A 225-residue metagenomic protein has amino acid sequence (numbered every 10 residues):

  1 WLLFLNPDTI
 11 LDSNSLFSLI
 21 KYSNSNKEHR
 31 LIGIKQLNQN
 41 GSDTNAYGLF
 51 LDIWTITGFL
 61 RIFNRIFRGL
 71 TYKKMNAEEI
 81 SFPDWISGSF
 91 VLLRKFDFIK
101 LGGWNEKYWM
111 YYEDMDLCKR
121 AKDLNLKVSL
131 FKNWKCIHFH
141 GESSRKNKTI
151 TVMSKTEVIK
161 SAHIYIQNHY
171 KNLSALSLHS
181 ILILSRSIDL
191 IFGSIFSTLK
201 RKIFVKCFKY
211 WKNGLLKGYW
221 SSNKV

Functional and structural regions predicted by a protein language model:
L2: Short aromatic/hydrophobic "clamp" motif used to bind/position activated sugar donors
N6-I10: The conserved acidic donor/metal-binding loop of glycosyltransferases
S13-A46: Conserved donor NDP-sugar-binding/catalytic core segment of glycosyltransferases
L51-D84: Short, flexible, basic/aromatic active-site loop/helix in glycosyltransferases
D84-K135: A short, conserved alpha-helix in the catalytic core of glycosyltransferases
D123-K202: Active-site-adjacent helix/loop segment of glycosyltransferases that harbors family-specific signature motifs
R201-V225: Membrane-interface aromatic/basic loop that binds lipid-linked glycans or pyrophosphate carriers, typified by
